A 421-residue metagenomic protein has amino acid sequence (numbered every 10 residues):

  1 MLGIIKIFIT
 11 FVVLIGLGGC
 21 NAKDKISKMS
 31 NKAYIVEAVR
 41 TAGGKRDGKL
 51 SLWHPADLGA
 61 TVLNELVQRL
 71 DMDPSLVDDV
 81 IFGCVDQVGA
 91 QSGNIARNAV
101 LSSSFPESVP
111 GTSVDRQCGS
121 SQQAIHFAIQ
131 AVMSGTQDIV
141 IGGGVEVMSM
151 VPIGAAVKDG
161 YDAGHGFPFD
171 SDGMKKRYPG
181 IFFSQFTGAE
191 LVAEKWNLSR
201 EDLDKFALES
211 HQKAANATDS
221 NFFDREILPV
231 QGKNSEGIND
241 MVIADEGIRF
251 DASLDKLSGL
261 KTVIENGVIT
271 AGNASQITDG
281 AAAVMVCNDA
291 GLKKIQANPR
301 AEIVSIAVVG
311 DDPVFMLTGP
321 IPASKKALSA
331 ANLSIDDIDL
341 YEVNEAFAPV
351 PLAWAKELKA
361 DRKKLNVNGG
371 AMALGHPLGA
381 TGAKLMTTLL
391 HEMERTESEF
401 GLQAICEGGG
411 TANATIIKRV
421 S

Functional and structural regions predicted by a protein language model:
G18-G19: C-terminal motif of bacterial Sec signal peptides marking the signal peptidase cleavage site
I26-S103, P110, C118, L191-R200 (+5 more regions): Conserved active-site "lid/cap" helical segment
S27-W53, E65, E194, L254-T318 (+5 more regions): Condensing-enzyme catalytic core mediating Claisen C-C bond formation in acyl metabolism
V39-T41, L52-T61, R69, D202-D289 (+3 more regions): N-terminal extracellular/periplasmic Venus flytrap/periplasmic-binding protein-like
C84-D138, P179-F186, D251-Q276, E357-K384 (+2 more regions): Conserved catalytic cysteine-centered active-site region of acyl-thioester-dependent Claisen-condensing enzymes
R116-E146, A193-F222, A283-A290, P377-S398 (+1 more regions): Active-site-proximal alpha-helical scaffold in enzymes
I139-V192: Flexible glycine-/small-residue-enriched beta->alpha junction loops that bind anionic phosphate/pyrophosphate groups
T187-E190, F223-E226, V304-A373: Active-site pocket-lining segment
